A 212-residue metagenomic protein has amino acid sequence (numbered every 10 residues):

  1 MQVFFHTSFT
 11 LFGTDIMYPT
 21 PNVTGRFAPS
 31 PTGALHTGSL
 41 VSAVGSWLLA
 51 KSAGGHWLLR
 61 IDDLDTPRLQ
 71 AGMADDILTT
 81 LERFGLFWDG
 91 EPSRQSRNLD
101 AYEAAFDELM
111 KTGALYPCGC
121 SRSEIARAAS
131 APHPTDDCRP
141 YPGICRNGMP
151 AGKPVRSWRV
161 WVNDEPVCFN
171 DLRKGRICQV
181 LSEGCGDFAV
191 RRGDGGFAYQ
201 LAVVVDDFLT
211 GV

Functional and structural regions predicted by a protein language model:
L11-P132, F208: N-terminal Rossmann-like or analogous alpha/beta NTP/dinucleotide-binding catalytic cores that position adenine
S123-V212: Active-site cores that bind ATP or allylic diphosphates and position pyrophosphate for catalysis
